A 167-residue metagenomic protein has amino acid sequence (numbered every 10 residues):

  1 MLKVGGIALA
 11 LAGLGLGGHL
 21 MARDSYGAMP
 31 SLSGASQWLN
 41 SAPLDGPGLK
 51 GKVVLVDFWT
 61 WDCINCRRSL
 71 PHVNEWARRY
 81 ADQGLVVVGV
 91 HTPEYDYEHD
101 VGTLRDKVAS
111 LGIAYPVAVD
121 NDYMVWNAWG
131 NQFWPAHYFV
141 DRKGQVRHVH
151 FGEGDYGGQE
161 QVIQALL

Functional and structural regions predicted by a protein language model:
M1-G6: N-terminal export leaders
A8-G15: Bacterial N-terminal signal peptides
G18-P47: N-terminal "domain-start" segment that seeds a small globular fold
D45-R67, V73, V87: Short active-site neighborhood of thiol/selenol oxidoreductases, capturing the structured segment around
K50-V54, D82-V86, G112-P116, R142-Q145: Loop/turn elements at helix/coil->beta-strand transitions in domains of secreted/extracellular proteins
R67-L111, N121-N127: Structural microenvironment flanking redox-active thiols in thiol-disulfide oxidoreductases
A109-Y115, V119-Q164: Thiol/disulfide oxidoreductase modules built on the thioredoxin-like
